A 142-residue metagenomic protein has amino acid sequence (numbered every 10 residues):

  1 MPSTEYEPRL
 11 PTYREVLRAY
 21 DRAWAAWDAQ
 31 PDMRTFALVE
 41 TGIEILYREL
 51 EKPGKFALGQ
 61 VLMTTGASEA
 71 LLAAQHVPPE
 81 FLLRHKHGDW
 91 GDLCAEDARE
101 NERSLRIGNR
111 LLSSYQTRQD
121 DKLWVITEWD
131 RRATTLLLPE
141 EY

Functional and structural regions predicted by a protein language model:
M1-P8, L50, P139-Y142: Short intrinsically disordered terminal tails
E5, T12, D28-P31: Surface positions of alpha-helical coiled-coils, especially the charged/polar e/g heptad sites that form inter-helical
R9-R22: Short amphipathic alpha-helical heptad-repeat segments
W24-A37: Charged, low-complexity interaction regions
G42-E51: Amphipathic alpha-helical coiled-coil segments
L50-L112: Compact soluble domain cores
L111-Y142: Short, compact, well-ordered microdomains
